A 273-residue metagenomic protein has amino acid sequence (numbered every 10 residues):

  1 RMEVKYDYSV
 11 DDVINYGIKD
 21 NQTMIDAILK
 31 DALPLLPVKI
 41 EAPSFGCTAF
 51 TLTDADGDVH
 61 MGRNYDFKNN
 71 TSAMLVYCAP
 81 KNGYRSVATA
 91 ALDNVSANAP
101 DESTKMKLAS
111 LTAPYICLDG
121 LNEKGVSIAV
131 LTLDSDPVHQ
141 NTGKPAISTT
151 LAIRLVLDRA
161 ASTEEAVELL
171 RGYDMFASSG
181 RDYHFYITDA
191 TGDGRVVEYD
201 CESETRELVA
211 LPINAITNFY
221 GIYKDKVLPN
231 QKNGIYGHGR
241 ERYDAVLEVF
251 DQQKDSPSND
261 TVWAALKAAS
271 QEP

Functional and structural regions predicted by a protein language model:
R1-E164, M175-F176, D255-P273: N-terminal mature-domain region immediately after signal-peptide cleavage in secreted/organellar precursors
N64, K124, L131-L133, T188-A190 (+3 more regions): Structured loops at beta-to-helix junctions and adjacent beta-edge loops in soluble globular domains
Y84-D93, P114, I216-Y243: A recognition module on extended beta-rich or small alphabeta surfaces enriched in W/G with H and D/E
R154-L157, V167-L170, L247: Non-transmembrane alpha-helical segments in soluble domains of secreted/periplasmic/extracellular proteins
E165-R181, F185: Secretory/export targeting leaders with adjacent low-complexity proregions
G180-N230: Extended amphipathic alpha-helical segments with heptad-repeat/coiled-coil character used for oligomerization, fusion
N230-S270: Long, charge-rich alpha-helical interaction segments
